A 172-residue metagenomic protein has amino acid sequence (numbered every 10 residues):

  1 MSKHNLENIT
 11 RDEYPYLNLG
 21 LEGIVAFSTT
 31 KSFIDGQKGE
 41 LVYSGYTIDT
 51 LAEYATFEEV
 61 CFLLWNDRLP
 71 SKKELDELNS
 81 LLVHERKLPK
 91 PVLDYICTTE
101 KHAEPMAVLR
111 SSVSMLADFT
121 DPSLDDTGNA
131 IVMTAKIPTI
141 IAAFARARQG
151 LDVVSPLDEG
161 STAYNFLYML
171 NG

Functional and structural regions predicted by a protein language model:
M1-G172: Hydrophobic alpha-helical bundle cores within soluble ligand-binding/oligomerization subdomains
